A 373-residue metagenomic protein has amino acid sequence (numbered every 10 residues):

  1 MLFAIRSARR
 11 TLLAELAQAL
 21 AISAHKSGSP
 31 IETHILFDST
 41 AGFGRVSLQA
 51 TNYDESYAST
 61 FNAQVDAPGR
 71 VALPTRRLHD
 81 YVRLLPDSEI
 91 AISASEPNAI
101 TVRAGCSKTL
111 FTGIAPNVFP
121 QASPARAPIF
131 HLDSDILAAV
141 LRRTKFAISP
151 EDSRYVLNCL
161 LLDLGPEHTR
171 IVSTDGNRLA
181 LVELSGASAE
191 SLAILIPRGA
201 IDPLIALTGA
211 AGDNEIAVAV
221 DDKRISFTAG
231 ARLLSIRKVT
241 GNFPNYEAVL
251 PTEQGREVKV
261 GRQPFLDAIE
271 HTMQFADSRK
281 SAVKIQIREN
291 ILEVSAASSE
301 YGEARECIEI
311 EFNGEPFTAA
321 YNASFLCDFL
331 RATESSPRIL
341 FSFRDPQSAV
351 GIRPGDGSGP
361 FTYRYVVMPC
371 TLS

Functional and structural regions predicted by a protein language model:
M1-S373: Structural preference for solvent-exposed beta-strand-turn elements and adjacent flexible terminal/loop segments within
